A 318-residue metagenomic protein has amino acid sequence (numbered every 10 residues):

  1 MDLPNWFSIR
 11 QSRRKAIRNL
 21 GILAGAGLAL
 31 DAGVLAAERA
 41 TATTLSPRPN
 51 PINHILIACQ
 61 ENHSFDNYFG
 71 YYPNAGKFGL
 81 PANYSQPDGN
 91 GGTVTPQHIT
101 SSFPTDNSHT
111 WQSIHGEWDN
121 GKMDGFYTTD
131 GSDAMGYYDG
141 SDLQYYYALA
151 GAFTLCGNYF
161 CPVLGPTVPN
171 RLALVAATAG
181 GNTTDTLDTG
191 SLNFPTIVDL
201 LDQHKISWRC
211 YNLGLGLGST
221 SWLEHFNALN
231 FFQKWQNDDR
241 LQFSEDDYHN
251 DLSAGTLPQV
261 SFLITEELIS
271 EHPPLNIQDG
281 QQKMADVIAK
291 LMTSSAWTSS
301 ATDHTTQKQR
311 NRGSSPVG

Functional and structural regions predicted by a protein language model:
D2-G318: N-terminal pro-sequences and low-complexity stem/linker regions of secreted or lumenal proteins
